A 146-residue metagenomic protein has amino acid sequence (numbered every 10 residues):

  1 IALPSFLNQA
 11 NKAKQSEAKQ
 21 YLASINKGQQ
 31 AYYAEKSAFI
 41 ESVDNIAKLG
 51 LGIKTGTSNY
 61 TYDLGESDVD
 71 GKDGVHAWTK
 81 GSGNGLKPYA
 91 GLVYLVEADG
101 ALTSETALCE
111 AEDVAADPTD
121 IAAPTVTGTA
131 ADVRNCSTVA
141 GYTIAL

Functional and structural regions predicted by a protein language model:
I1-A34: Amphipathic alpha-helical segments typified by the pilin-like N-terminal helix that continues immediately C-terminal
A34-L146: Periplasmic/extracellular, small/polar-rich flexible segments of pilin-like filament-forming proteins
